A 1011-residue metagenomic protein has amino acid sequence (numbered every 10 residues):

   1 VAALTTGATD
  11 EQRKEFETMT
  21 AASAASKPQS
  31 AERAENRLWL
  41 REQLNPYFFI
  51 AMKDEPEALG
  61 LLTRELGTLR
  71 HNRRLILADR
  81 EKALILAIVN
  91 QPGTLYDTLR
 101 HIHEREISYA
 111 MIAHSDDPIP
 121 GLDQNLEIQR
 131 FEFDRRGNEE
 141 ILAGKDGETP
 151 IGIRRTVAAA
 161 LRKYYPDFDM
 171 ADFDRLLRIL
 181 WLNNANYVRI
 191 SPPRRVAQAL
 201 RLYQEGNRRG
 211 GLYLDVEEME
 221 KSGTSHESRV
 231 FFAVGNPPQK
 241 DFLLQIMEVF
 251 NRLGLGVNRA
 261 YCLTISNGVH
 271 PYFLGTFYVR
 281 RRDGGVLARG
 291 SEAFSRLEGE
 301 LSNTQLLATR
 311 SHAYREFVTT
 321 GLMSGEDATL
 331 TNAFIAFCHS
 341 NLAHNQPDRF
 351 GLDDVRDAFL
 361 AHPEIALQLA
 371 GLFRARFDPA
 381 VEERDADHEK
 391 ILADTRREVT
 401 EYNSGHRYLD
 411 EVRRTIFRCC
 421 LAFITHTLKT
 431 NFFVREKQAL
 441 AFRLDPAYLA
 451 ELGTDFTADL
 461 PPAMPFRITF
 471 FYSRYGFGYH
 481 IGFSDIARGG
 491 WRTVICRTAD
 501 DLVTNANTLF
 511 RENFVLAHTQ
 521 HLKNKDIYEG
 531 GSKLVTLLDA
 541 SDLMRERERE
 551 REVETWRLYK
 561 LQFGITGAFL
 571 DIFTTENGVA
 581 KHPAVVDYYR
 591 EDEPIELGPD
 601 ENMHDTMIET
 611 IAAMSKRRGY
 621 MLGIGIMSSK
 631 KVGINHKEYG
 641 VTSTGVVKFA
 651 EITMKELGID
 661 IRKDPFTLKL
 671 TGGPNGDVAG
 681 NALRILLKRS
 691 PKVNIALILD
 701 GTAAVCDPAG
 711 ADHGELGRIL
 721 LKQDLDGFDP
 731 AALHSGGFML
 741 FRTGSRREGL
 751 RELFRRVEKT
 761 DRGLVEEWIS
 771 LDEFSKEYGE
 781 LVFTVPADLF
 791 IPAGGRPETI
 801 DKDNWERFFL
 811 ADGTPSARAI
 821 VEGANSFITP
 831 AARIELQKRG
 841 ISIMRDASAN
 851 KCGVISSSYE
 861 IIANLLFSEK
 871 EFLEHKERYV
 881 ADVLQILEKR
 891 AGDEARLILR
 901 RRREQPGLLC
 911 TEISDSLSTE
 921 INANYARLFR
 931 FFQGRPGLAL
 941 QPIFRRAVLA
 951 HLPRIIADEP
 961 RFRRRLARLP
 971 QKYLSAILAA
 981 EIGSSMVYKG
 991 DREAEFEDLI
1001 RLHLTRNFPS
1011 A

Functional and structural regions predicted by a protein language model:
L4-L255, R259-R467, F471-R474, H480 (+5 more regions): Non-catalytic interaction/regulatory segments
A110-I112, G256-L263, H312, N345-D348 (+5 more regions): Flexible, glycine/charged-enriched surface loops at secondary-structure junctions
T156-A158, R162, F168, R175-W181 (+2 more regions): Low-complexity, serine/threonine/proline-enriched polar segments
H226-S228, G489-C496, M621-N635, G749-R762 (+1 more regions): Gly-rich Lys/Arg/Thr-decorated short loops/hinges at beta-loop-alpha junctions or inter-strand turns that position
E326-L330, F337, L444, P461-G490 (+8 more regions): Conserved phosphate/anionic-ligand binding catalytic regions in large, soluble enzymes, centered on
F359-R418, A422, E638-E758: Extended, regular secondary-structure scaffolds
N513-D664, L699: Glycine/serine-rich phosphate-binding loop and adjoining beta1-alpha1 elements at the start of nucleotide-handling
V515, M544, E651-K669, L686-V693 (+2 more regions): Non-transmembrane, aqueous-exposed alpha-helical and coiled segments at domain scale
